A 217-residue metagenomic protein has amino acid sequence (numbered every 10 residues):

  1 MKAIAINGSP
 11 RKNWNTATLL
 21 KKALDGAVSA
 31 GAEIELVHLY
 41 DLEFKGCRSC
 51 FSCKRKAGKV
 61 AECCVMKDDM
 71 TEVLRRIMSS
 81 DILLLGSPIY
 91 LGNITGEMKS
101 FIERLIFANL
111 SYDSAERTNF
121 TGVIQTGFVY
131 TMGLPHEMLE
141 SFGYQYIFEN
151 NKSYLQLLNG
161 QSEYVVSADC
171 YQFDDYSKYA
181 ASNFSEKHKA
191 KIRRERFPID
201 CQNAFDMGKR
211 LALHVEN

Functional and structural regions predicted by a protein language model:
M1-S114, N183-N217: N-terminal beta1-alpha1-beta2 submodule of the flavodoxin-like/Rossmannoid cofactor-binding fold
Y40-L42, M132, A168-Y171: Short, solvent-exposed coil/turn elements at secondary-structure transition points
C47-C50, L139-S141, D174-Y179: Short aromatic-enriched loop/helix-cap "lid" or pocket-rim segments at secondary-structure transitions that line
T71-R75, V129, D174-K178: Membrane-targeting and insertion segments and their boundary/processing signals
Y90-G92, L134-P135, Y171: Short, catalytically relevant binding-site loops at active-site mouths
G96-E97, L110-V165: Short, glycine-/small-residue-rich phosphate/pyrophosphate-handling segment
L158, S177-E186: The feature marks non-catalytic terminal segments
S162-D174: Beta-strand-loop-alpha "switch" segments that mediate conformational coupling across diverse proteins
